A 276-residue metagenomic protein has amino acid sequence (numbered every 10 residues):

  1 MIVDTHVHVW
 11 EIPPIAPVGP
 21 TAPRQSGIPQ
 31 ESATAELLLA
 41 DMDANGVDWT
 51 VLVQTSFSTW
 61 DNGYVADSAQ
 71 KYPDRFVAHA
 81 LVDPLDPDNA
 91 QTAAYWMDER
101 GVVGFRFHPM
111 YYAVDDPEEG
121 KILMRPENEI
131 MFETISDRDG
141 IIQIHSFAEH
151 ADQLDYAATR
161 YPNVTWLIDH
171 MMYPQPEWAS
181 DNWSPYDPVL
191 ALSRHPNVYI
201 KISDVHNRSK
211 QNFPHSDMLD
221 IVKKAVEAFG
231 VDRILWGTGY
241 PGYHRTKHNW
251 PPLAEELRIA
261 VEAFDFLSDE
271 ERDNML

Functional and structural regions predicted by a protein language model:
M1-I2, A90-R100, D152-T159, S184-R194 (+1 more regions): Short amphipathic alpha-helices and their capping/turn segments at secondary-structure boundaries
M1-W60: An N-terminally biased module of ancient metal coordination in phosphate/nucleic-acid-related enzymes
V3-V7, T50-V53, V77-A80, V103-F107 (+4 more regions): Hydrophobic faces of well-ordered beta-strands that scaffold small-molecule active sites in alpha/beta enzyme cores
H8, S56, F147, M172 (+2 more regions): Catalytic metal-binding/acid-base residues of hydrolase active sites
E31-M42, D86-M97, S184-P185: Short, acidic/polar
T59-E149, Y156, Y199-V205, N212: Active-site gating/metal-coordination segments in enzymes
W60-R75, A158-L167, D220-E227, P251-A263: Short, electropositive alpha-helical surface patch
Q175-L276: H/E-rich (His + Asp/Glu) clusters that bind or coordinate divalent metals
